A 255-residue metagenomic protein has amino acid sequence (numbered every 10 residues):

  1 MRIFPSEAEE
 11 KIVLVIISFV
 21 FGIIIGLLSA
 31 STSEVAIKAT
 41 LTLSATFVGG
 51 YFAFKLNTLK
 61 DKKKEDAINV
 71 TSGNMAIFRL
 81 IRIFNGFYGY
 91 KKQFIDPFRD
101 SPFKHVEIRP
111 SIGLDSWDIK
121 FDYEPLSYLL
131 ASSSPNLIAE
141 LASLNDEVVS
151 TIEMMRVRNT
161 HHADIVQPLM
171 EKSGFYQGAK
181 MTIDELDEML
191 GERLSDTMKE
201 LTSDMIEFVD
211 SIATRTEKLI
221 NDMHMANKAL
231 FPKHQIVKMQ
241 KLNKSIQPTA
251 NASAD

Functional and structural regions predicted by a protein language model:
M1-P5: Short, Lys/Arg-rich, polar N-terminal cytosolic tail immediately upstream of the first transmembrane signal-anchor
S6-K62: Membrane-embedded hydrophobic alpha-helical segments
G49, A53-N57, A67, F121 (+2 more regions): General secondary-structure edge motif
L59-I81: Juxtamembrane membrane-water interface segments immediately C-terminal to a transmembrane helix
F84, Y88-D255: Interfacial alpha-helical end/capping and short helix-turn segments at domain and membrane boundaries
